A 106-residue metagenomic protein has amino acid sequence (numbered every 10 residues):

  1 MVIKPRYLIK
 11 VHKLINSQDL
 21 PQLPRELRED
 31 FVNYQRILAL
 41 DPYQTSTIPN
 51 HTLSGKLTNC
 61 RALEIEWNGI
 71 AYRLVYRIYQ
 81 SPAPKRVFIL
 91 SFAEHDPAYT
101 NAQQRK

Functional and structural regions predicted by a protein language model:
M1-R36: Arg/Lys-rich, positively charged N-terminal/basic patches that mediate binding to nucleic acids
V2-I3, I65-K106: Enriched for short, Lys/Arg-rich terminal
I9, R61, V87: A broad, low-specificity signal marking well-ordered, structured residues that form hydrophobic/aromatic
P21, L53, Q103-K106: Conserved catalytic core of the tyrosine transesterase superfamily
I37-N68: A short, surface-exposed loop/turn module that caps and links secondary-structure elements
